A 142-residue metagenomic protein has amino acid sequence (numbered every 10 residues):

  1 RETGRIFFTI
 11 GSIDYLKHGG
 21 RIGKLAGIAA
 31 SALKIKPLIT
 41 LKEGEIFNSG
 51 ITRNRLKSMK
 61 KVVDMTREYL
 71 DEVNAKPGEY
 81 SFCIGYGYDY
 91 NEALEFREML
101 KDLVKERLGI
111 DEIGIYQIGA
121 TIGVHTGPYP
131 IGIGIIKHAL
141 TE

Functional and structural regions predicted by a protein language model:
R1-E142: Mixed-charge interfacial surface used for oligomerization/domain docking and macromolecular partner engagement
